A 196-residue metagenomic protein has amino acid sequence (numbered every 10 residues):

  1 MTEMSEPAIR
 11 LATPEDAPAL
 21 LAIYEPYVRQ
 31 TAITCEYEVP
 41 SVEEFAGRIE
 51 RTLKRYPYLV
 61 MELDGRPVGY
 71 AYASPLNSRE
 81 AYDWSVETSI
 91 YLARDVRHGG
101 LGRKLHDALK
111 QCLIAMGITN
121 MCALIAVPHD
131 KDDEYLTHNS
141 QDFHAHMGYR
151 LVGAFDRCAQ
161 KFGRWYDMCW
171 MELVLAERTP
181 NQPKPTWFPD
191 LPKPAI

Functional and structural regions predicted by a protein language model:
P7, R66-Y70, Y166: Glycine-rich phosphate/pyrophosphate-binding loop shared by adenosine-nucleotide-utilizing enzymes
A8-L20: A short beta-loop-alpha structural element at the N-terminal edge of CoA-dependent acyl/N-acetyltransferase catalytic
L21-R48: Conserved GNAT-fold acetyl-CoA-binding loop/helix
V39-D95, H106, C112, M116 (+1 more regions): Acetyl-CoA-dependent GNAT
S89-H98, A126-D130: A short, internal acetyl-CoA/4′-phosphopantetheine-binding micro-motif in the GNAT/acyltransferase core
H98-I114, H138-D142, H146: Conserved acetyl-CoA-binding loop-helix of GNAT-fold acetyltransferases
L113-N139: Conserved GNAT acetyl-CoA-binding A-motif
R157-I196: C-terminal "cap" of GNAT-fold acetyltransferases
